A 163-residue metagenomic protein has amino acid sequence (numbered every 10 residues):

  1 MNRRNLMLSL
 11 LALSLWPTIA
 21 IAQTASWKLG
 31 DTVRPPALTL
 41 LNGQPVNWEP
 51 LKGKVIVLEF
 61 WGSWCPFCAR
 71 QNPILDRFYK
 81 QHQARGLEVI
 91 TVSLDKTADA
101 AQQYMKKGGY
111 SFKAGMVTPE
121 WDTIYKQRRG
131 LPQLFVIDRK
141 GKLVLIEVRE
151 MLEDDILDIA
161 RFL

Functional and structural regions predicted by a protein language model:
R3-M7: N-terminal export leaders
S9-P17: Bacterial N-terminal signal peptides
W16-P35, Q103: N-proximal helix/coil linker or "cap" segments that precede and/or mark the start of modular domains
P36-V55: A short beta-strand-turn-helix
V57-L58, V89: Hydrophobic beta-strand anchors of alpha/beta hydrolase catalytic cores
F60-R77: Conserved redox-active cysteine motifs that mediate thiol-disulfide chemistry, especially di-cysteine Cys-X(1-2)-Cys
K80-T118: Conserved segment of the thioredoxin-like fold in thiol-based oxidoreductases
K106-Y110, T118-I159: Thiol/disulfide oxidoreductase modules built on the thioredoxin-like
